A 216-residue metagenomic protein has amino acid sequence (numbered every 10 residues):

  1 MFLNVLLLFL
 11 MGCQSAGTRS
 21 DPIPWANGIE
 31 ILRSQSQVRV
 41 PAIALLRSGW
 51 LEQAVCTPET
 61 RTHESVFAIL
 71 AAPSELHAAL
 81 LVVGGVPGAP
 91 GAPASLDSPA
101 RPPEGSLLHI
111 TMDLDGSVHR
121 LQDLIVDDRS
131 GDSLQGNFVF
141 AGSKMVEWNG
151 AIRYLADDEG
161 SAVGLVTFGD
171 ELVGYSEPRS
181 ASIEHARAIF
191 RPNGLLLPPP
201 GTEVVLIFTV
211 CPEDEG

Functional and structural regions predicted by a protein language model:
M1-L8: Sec-dependent signal peptide recognition, specifically the positively charged N-region followed immediately by
R19-G216: Long, low-hydrophobicity ectodomains and other hydrophilic envelope-associated domains
